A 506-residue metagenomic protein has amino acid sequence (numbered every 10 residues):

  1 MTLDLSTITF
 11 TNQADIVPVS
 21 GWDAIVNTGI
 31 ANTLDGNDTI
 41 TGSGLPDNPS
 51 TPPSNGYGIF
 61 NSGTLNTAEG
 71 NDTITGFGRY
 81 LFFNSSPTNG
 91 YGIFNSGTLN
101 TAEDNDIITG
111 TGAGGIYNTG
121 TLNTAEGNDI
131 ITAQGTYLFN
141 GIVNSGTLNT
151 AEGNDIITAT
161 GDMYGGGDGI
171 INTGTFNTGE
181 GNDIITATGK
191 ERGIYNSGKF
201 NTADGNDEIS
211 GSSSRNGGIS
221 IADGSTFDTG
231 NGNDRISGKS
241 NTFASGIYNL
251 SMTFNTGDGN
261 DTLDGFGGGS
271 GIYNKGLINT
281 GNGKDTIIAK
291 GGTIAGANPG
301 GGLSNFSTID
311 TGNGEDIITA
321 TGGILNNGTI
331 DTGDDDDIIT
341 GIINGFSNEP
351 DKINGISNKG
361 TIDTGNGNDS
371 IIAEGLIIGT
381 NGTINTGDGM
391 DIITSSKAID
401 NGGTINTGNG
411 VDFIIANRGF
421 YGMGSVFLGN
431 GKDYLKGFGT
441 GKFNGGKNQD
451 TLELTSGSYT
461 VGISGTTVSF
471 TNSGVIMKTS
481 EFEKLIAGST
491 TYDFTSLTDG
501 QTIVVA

Functional and structural regions predicted by a protein language model:
M1, F60, T88-S96, Y117 (+15 more regions): Acidic, glycine-rich low-complexity repeat segments characteristic of large secreted/surface-exposed proteins
M1-V19, T33-G44, N48-P52, T67 (+12 more regions): GD-rich hexapeptide-repeat beta-solenoids
Q13, L34-G36, L45, A68-G70 (+17 more regions): Conserved consensus positions within extracellular tandem repeat modules
V17, I40-G42, I74-G78, I108-G110 (+15 more regions): Extracellular beta-strand repeat scaffolds in secreted/surface proteins
S20, T28, S43, S62-T64 (+38 more regions): Tandem-repeat architecture and repeat-register "anchor" residues
V26-N27, N32, D38-T41, L45-P49 (+5 more regions): Extracellular beta-helix/beta-solenoid repeat scaffolds
G42-N55, T75-G90, G135-Y137, T160-G166 (+6 more regions): Acidic/polar low-complexity surface segments
Y57, D72, Y91, G97 (+35 more regions): Conserved positions within tandem-repeat grammars
